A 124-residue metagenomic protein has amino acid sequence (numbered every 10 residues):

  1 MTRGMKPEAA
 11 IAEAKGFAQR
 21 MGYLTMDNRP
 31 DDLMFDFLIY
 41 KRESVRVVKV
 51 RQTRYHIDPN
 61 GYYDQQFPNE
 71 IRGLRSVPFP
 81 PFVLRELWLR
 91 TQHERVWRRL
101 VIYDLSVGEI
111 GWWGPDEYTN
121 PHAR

Functional and structural regions predicted by a protein language model:
G4-E8, A12, G16-M21, T25-R29 (+1 more regions): Catalytic cores of nucleic-acid endonucleases
D31-M34: Short acidic/glycine-enriched loop/turn segments that link adjacent beta-strands
E86-T91, D104-R124: Charged, structured surface patches that assemble and position nucleic-acid processing machinery
